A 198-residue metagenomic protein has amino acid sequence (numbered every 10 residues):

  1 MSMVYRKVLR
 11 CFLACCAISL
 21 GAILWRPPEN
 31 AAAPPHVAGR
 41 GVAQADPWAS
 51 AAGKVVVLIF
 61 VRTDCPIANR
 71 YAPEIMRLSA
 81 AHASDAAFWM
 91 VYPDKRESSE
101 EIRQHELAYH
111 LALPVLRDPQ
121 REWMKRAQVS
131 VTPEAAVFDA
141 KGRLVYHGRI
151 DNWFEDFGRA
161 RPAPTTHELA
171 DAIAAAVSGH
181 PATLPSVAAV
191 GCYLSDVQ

Functional and structural regions predicted by a protein language model:
S2-R40: N-terminal targeting signals for export/organelle localization
P35-V56: A short beta-strand-turn-helix
A51-P66, I173: Short active-site neighborhood of thiol/selenol oxidoreductases, capturing the structured segment around
G53-V56, S84-A87, L111-L113, T132 (+1 more regions): Loop/turn elements at helix/coil->beta-strand transitions in domains of secreted/extracellular proteins
R62-A72, K95-R96, A135, C192-S195: Short, thiol/selenol-centered motifs that function as redox-active sites or metal-ligating centers
N69-Y109, L116-R126: Structural microenvironment flanking redox-active thiols in thiol-disulfide oxidoreductases
L111-P114, V129-A136, V145, V190: Structural micro-motif
A140, L144-Q198: Thiol-/selenol-based redox modules, centered on thioredoxin-like and closely related oxidoreductase domains
